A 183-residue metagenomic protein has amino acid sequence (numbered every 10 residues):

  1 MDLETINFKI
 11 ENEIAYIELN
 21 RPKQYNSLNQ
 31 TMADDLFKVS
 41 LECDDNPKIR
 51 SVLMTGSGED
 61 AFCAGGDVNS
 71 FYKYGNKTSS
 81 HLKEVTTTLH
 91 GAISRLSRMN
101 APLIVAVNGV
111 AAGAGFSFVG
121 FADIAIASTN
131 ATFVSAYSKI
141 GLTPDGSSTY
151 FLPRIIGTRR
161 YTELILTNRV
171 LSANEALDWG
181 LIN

Functional and structural regions predicted by a protein language model:
M1-T55, S94: Conserved CoA-thioester-binding segment of acyl-CoA-metabolizing enzymes
I17, R21, L36, M54 (+5 more regions): Terminal peptide-recognition signature
S27-Q30, A64, K73, K139 (+2 more regions): Phosphate-coordinating loops and pocket residues in cytosolic domains that bind phosphorylated ligands
Q30-T31, G66, S117, S147: Generic recognition of short, well-ordered alpha-helical segments
M32-D35, V85-T88, F118: Hydrophobic alpha-helical membrane-association signature
G56-A92, A111, G141: Glycine- (often His-adjacent) and acidic-residue-rich active-site loop that binds/positions the CoA thioester
S94-N183: Crotonase-fold acyl-CoA enzyme core
